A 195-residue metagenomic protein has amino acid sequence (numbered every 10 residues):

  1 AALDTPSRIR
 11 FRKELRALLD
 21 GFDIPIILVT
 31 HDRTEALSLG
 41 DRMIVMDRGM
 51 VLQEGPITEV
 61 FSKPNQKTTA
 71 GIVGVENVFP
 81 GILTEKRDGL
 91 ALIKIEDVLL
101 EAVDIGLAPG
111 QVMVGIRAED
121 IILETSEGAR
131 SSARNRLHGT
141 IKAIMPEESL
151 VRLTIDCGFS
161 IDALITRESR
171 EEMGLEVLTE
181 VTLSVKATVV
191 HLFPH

Functional and structural regions predicted by a protein language model:
A1-T68: ABC ATPase nucleotide-binding domains
K13, K67, G81, G139-K142: Small-residue-enriched segments and motifs
L18, R152-I161: Short beta-strand-turn/beta-hairpin segments enriched in glycine/proline and small hydrophobics that form edge-strand
S62-L92, G115, N135: C-terminal boundary and immediately downstream tail of ABC-type ATPase nucleotide-binding domains
K86-L90, I144-L150: Short, conserved beta-turn/loop elements at beta-strand boundaries and strand-helix junctions
E96-M145, R152, D162-H195: Glycine/charge-rich catalytic "coupling/switch" loops of P-loop NTPases
